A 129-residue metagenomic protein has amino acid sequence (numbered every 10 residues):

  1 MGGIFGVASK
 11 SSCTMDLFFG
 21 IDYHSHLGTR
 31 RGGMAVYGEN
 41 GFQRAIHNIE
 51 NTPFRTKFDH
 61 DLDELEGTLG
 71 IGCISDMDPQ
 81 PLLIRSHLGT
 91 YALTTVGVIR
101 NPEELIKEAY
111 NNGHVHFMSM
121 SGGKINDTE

Functional and structural regions predicted by a protein language model:
M1-E129: Conserved short alpha-helical segments that host acidic/polar catalytic motifs at enzyme active sites
